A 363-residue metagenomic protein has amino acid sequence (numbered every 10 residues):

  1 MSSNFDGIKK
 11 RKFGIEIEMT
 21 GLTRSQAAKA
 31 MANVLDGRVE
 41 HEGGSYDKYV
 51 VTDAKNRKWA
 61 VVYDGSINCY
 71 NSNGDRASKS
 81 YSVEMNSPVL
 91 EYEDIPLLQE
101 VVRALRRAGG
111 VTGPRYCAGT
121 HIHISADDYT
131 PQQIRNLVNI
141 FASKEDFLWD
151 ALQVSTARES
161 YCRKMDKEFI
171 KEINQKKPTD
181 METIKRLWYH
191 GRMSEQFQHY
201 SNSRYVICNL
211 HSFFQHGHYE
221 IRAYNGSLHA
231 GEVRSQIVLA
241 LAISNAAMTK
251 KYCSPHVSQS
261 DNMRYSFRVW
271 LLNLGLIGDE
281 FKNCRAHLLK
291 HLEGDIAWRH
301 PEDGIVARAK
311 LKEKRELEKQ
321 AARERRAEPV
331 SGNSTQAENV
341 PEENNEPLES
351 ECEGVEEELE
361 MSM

Functional and structural regions predicted by a protein language model:
M1-P114, D127-M363: C-terminal accessory/tail domains of diverse enzymes
Y116-I124: Short, conserved phosphate-binding/catalytic loop or strand-edge motifs used in phosphoryl-/nucleotidyl-transfer
